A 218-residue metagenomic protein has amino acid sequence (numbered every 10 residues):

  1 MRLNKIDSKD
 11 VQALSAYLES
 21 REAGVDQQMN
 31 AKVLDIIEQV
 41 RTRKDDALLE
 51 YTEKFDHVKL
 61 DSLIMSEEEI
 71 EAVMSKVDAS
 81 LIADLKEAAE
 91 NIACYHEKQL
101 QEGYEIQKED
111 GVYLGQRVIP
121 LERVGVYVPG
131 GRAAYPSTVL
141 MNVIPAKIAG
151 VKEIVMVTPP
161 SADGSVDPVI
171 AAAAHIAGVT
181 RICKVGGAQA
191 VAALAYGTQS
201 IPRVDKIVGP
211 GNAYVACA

Functional and structural regions predicted by a protein language model:
M1, Q101-E102, I119-R123, A149-I154 (+3 more regions): Short coil/turn connectors at secondary-structure junctions
M1-A16, P168-K184: Active-site-proximal helix-loop elements at catalytic-domain edges
M1-E122: N-terminal Rossmann-like NAD(P)+-binding subdomain of aldehyde/semialdehyde dehydrogenases
L34, L49, A89, A93 (+6 more regions): Predominant activation on well-ordered alpha-helical scaffold segments within soluble catalytic domains
I37, P129-A133, V155-S161, G178-V185 (+1 more regions): Flexible, glycine/proline-enriched loop segments at strand-loop-helix junctions that form or flank small-ligand binding
D45, V112, V126, G131-R132 (+2 more regions): Gly/Ser/Thr-rich helix-start
Q107-A172: Conserved small-residue-rich beta-alpha loop and adjacent elements that most often cradle the phosphate/pyrophosphate
G178-A218: Conserved NAD(P)+-binding/catalytic subdomain of aldehyde/semialdehyde dehydrogenases
